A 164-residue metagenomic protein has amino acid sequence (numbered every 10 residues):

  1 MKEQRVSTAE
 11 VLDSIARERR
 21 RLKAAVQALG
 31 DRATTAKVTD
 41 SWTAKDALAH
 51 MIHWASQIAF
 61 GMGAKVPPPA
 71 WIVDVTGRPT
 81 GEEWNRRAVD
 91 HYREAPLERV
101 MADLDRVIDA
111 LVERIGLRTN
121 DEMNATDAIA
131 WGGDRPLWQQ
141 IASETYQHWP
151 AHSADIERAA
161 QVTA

Functional and structural regions predicted by a protein language model:
M1, R20, R118-D121, A164: Charge-dense, helix-prone N-terminal extensions
K2-V6, W84-R99, A130-Q139: Acidic/His metal-coordination segments adjacent to aromatic residues that form catalytic metal sites in metalloenzymes
Q4-D31, H53, Q57-G63, Q147: Alpha-helical bundle segments that constitute or directly flank the non-heme di-iron/ferroxidase center
T8, I15, D40-A44, M51 (+2 more regions): Hydrophobic alpha-helical segments and helix-packing faces
T8, L12-I15, L97-L104, I141-T145 (+1 more regions): Hydrophobic packing residues in well-ordered alpha-helices of helical domains and bundles
L12, K23, L48-I52, A59 (+5 more regions): Non-transmembrane alpha-helical segments in soluble domains of secreted/periplasmic/extracellular proteins
T34-E83, M123-A164: Short, contiguous alpha-helical
T80-A125: Acidic/histidine-rich alpha-helical segments that form the ligand environment of transition-metal centers
